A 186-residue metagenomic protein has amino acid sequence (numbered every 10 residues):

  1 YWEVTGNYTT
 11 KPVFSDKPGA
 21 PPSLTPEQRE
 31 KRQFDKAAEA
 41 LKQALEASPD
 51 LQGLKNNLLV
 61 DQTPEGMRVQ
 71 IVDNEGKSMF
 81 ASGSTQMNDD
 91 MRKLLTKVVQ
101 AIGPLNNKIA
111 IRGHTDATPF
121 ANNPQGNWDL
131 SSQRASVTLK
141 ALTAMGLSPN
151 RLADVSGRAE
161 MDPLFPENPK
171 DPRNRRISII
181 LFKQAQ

Functional and structural regions predicted by a protein language model:
Y1-M79: Juxtamembrane linker/hinge segments adjacent to a transmembrane helix in small membrane proteins
K31, D35-A40, V72, M79-L94 (+3 more regions): Periplasmic OmpA-like peptidoglycan-binding domain that tethers envelope proteins to the cell wall
K108: Extracellular/luminal beta-rich ligand-recognition and adhesion surfaces characterized by aromatic-Gly/Pro-enriched
